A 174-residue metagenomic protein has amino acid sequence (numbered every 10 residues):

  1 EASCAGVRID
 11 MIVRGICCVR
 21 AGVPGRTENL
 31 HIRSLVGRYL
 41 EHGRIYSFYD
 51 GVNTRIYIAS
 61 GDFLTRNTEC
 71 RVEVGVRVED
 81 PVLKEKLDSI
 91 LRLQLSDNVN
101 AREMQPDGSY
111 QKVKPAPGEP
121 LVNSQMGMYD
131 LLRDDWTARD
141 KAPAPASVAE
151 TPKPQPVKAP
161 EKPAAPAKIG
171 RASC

Functional and structural regions predicted by a protein language model:
E1-S173: PLD/PLD-like phosphodiesterase catalytic module centered on the HKD motif
